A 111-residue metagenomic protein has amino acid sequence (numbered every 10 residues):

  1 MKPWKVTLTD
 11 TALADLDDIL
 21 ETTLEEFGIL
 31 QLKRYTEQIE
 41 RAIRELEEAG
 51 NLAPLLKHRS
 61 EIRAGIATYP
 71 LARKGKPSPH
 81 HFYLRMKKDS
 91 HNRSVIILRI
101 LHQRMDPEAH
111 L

Functional and structural regions predicted by a protein language model:
M1-T68: Basic, Lys/Arg-enriched alpha-helical interface segments
R73-L111: Enriched for short, Lys/Arg-rich terminal
